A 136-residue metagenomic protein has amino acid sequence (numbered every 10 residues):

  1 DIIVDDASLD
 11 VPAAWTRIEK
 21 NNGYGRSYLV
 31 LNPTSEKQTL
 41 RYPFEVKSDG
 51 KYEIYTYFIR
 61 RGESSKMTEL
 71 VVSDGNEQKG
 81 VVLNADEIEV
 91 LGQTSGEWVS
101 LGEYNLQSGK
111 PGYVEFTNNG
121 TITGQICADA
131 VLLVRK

Functional and structural regions predicted by a protein language model:
D1-K136: Extracytoplasmic
